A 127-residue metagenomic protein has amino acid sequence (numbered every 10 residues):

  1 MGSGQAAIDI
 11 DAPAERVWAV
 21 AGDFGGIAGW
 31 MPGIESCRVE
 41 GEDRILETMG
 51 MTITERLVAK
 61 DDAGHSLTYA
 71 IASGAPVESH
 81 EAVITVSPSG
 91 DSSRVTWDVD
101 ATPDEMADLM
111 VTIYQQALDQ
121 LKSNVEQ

Functional and structural regions predicted by a protein language model:
M1-R38: Hydrophobic ligand-binding cavity/cleft-lining segments
S3-Q5, T52, Q116, N124: Mobile acidic interaction elements
G4-Q5, A14, R44, S73 (+2 more regions): A general structural-boundary detector
A6-D9, V20-A21, A59, S87 (+1 more regions): Alpha-helical interaction segments
D9, G22, M49, A72-G74 (+1 more regions): Structured loop/turn residues at secondary-structure junctions
A19-G29, D62, Q115-D119, S123-Q127: Short, intrinsically disordered, mixed-charge
G26-A75, E81, S89, R94 (+1 more regions): Glycine-rich portal/gate segments that line the openings of hydrophobic small-molecule binding cavities
A72-Q127: Beta-strand/loop substructures that line and gate deep hydrophobic ligand-binding cavities in soluble
